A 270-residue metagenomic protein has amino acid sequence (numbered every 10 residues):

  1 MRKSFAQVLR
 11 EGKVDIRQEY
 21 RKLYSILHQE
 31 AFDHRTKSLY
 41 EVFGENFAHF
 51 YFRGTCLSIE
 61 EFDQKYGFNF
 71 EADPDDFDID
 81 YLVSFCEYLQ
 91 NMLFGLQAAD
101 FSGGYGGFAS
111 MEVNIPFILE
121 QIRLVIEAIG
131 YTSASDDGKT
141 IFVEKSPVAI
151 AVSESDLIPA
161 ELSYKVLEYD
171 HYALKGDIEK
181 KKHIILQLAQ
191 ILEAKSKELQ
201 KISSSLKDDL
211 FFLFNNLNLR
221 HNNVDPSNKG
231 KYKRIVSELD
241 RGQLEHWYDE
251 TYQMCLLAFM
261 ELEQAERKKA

Functional and structural regions predicted by a protein language model:
M1-I122: Charged interaction/catalytic cores of defense and host-pathogen modules
D73, S153-D156, K175-I185, D208 (+1 more regions): Short, solvent-exposed segments of well-ordered alpha helices
E87-K165: Helix-loop junctions and short alpha-helical segments
M92-G95, Y172-G176, E198, R220 (+1 more regions): Surface-exposed polar/charged interaction patches
F117-Q121, E179, K201, N223: Alpha-helical structural elements of signaling/regulatory helical domains
L162-K182: A long, hydrophobic alpha-helical segment
K180-K197: Short, hydrophobic, well-ordered secondary-structure elements
L186, K197-A270: Alpha-helical oligomerization segments
